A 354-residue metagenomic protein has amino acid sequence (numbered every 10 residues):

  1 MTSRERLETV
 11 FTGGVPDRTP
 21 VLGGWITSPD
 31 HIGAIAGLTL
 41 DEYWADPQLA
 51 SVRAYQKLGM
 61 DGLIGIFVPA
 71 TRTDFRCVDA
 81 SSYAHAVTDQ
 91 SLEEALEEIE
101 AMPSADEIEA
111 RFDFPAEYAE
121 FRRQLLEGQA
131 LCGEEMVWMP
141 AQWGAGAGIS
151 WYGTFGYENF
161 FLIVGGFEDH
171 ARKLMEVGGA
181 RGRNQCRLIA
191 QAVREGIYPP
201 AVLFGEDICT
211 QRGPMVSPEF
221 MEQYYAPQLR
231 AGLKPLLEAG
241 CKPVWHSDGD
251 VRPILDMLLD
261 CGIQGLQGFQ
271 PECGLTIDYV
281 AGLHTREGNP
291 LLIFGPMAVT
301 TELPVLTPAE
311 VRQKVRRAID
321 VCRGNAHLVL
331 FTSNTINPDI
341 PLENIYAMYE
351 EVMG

Functional and structural regions predicted by a protein language model:
M1-W44, A50, A84-G354: Active-site loop segments of alpha/beta catalytic cores
P47-F67, A192, G196: Catalytic domains of carbohydrate-active enzymes, especially glycoside hydrolases
I64, D79, M139-P140: Cofactor-binding catalytic cores of oxidoreductases
P69-T73: N-terminal accessory alpha/beta regions
